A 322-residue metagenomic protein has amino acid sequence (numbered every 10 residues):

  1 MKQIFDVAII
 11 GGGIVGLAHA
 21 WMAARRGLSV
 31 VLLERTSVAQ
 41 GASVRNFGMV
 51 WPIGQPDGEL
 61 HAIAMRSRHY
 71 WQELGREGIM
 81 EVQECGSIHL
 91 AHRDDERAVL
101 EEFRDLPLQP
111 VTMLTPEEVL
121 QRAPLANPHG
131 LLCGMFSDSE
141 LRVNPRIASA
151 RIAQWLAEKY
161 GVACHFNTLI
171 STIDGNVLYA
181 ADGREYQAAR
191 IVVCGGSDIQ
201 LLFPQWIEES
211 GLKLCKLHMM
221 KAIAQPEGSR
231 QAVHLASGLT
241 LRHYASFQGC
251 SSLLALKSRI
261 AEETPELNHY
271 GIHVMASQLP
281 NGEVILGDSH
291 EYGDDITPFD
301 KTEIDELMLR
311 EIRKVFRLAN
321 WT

Functional and structural regions predicted by a protein language model:
F5-V31: N-terminal Rossmann-like FAD-binding beta1-loop-alpha1 element of flavoenzymes
G12, G54, H92, G195-G196: Glycine-rich, N-terminal phosphate-binding loop of Rossmann-like dinucleotide-binding domains
R25-V44: Glycine-rich FAD pyrophosphate-binding loop
F47-R122: Dinucleotide-binding Rossmann-like beta1-alpha1 core, especially the glycine-rich loop that anchors the ADP
A62-I63, L90-A98, M135-Q154, F299-I304: Short beta-strand to alpha-helix junction loop
F136-N176, Y186-R190: Helical element adjacent to the flavin cofactor pocket in flavoenzyme catalytic cores
I173, R184-S277: Flavin-dependent oxidoreductases
A222-R230, L253-T322: Flavin-binding catalytic cores
